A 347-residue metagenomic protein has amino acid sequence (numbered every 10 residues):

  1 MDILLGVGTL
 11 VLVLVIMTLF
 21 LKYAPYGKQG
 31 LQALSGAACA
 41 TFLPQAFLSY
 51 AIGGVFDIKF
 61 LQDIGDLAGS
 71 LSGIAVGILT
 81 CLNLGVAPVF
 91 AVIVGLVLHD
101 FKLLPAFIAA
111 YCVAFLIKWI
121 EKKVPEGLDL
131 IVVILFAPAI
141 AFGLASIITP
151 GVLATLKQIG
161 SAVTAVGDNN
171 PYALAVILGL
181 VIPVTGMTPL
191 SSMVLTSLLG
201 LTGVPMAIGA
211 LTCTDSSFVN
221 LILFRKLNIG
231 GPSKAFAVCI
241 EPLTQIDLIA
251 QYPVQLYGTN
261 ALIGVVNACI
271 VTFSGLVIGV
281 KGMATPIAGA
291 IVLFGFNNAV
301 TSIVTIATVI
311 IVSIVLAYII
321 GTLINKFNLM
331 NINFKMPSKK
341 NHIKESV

Functional and structural regions predicted by a protein language model:
D2-M336, K340-K344: Pore-lining transmembrane helices
